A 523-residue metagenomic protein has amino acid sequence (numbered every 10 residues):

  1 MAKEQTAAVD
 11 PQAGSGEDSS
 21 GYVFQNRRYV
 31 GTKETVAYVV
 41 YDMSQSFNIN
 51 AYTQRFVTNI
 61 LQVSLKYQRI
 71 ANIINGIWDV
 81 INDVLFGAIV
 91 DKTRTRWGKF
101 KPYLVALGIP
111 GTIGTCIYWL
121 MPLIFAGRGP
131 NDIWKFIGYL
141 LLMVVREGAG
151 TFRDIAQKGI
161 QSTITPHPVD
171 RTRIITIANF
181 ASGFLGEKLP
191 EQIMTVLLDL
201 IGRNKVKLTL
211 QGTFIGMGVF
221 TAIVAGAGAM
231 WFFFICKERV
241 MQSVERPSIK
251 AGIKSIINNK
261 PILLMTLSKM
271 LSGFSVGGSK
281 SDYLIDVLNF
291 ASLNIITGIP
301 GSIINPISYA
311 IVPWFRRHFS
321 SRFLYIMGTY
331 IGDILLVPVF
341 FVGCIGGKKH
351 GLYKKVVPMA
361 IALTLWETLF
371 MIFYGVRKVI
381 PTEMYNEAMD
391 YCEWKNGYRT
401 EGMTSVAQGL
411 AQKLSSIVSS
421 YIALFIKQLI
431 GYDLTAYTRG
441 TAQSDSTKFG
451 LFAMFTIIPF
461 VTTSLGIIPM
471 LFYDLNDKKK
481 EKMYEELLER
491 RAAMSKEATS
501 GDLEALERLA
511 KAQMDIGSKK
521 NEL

Functional and structural regions predicted by a protein language model:
E4, V9-S518, E522: Membrane-embedded alpha-helical bundles of multi-pass transporters/translocases, especially carrier/permease families
